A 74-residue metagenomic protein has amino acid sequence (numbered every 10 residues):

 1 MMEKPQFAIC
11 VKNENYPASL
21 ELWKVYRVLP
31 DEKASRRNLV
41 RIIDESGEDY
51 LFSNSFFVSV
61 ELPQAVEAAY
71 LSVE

Functional and structural regions predicted by a protein language model:
M1-M2, E74: Polybasic, lysine-enriched low-complexity intrinsically disordered terminal tails
E3-A8: Short structural boundary motif marking the start of a folded domain
I9, N13-Y16, E21-F52: Basic/aromatic-rich interaction segments and small domains that mediate binding to polyanionic partners
F52-E74: C-terminal structural segments of small proteins and small subunits
